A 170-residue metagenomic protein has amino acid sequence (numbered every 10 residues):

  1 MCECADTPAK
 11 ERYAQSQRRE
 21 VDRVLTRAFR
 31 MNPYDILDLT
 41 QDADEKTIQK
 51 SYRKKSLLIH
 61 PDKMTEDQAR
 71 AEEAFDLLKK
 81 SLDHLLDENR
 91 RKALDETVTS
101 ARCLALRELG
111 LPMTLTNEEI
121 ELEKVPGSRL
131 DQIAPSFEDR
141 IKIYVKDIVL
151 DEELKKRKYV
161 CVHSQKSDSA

Functional and structural regions predicted by a protein language model:
M1-I59, K63-A170: C-terminal accessory/regulatory regions appended to core domains
